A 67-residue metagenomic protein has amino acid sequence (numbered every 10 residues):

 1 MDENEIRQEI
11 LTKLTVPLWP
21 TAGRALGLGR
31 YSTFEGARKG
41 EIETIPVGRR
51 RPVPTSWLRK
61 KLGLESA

Functional and structural regions predicted by a protein language model:
M1-Q8, P52, S56: Low-complexity, intrinsically disordered regions enriched in charged/polar residues
E3-G36: Polyanion-binding surface elements
V16-T21, E43-S66: Short helix-start
G40: Glycine-centered, phosphate/nucleic-acid-interacting loop/turn motifs that mediate DNA/RNA or nucleotide
